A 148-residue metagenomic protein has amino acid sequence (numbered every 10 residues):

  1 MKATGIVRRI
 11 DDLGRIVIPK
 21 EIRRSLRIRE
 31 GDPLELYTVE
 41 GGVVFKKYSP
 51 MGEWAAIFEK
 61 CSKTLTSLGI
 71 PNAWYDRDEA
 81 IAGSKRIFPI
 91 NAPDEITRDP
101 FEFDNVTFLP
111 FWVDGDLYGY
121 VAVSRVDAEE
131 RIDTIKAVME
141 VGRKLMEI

Functional and structural regions predicted by a protein language model:
M1-V7: A detector for short, charged/polar N-terminal pre-domain segments
V7-N72: Intrinsically disordered, low-complexity terminal regulatory regions
D11, Y75-D76, W112: Short, acidic, Ser/Thr-enriched surface-loop or helix-capping motifs
R23, I87-F88, S124: A generic structural motif
G52-F101: Structured interaction and signal-relay segments at domain junctions
F58-C61, L117-I148: Juxtadomain coupling helices with adjacent low-complexity linkers
F101-W112, G119: A short beta-strand signature within small-molecule sensing/ligand-binding domains used in signal transduction
